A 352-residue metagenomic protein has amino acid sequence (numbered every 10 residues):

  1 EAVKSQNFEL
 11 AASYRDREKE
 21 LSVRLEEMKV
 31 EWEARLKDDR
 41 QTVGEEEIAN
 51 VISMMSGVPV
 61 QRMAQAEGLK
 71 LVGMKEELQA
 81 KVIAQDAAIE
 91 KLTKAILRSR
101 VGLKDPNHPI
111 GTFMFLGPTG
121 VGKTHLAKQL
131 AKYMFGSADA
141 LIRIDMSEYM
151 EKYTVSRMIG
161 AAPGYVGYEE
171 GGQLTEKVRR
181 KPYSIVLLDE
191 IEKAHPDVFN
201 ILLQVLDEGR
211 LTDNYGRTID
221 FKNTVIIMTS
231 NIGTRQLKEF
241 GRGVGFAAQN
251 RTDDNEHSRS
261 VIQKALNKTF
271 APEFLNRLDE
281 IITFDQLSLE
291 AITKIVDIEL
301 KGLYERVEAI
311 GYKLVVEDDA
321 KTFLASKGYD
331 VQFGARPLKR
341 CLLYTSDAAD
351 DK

Functional and structural regions predicted by a protein language model:
E1-S346: AAA+ P-loop NTPase nucleotide-binding core of proteostasis motors
D347-K352: A short, hydrophobic C-terminal helix/tail in secreted or cell-surface proteins
